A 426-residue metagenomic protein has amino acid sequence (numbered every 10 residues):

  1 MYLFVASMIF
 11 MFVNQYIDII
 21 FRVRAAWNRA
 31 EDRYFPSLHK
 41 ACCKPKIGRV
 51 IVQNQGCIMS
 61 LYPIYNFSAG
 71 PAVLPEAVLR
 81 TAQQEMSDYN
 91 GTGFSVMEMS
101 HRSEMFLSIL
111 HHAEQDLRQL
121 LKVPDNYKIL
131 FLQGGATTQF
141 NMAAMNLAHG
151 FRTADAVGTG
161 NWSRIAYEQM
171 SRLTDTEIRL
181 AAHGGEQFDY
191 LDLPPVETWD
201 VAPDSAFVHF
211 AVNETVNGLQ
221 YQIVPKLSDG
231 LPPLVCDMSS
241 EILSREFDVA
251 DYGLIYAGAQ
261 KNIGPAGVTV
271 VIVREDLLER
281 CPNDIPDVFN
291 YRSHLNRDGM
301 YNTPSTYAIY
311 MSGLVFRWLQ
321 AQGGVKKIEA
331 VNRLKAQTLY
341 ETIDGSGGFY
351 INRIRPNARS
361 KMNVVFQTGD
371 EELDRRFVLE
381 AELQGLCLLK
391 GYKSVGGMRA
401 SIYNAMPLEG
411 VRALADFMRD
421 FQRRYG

Functional and structural regions predicted by a protein language model:
L61-I64, Y392, G396-G426: PLP-dependent enzyme catalytic core of the Aspartate aminotransferase-like
P63-E114: A glycine-/small-polar-enriched, mobile loop at the entrance of the PLP active site in fold-type I
G93-Q139, N146, G160-N161, Q169: Conserved N-terminal alpha-helix of the aminotransferase class I/II PLP-enzyme fold
A148-R164: Conserved PLP-anchoring active-site segment centered on the Schiff-base-forming lysine
M170, H183-I242: Active-site phosphate-binding strand-loop segment of PLP-dependent enzymes
V235, V249-Q260: Conserved active-site segment immediately N-terminal to the catalytic lysine that forms the internal aldimine
A259-Y340, R355, R424-G426: Active-site C-terminal subdomain of aminotransferase-like
Y350-A381: Conserved PLP-binding catalytic core of the aspartate aminotransferase-like
